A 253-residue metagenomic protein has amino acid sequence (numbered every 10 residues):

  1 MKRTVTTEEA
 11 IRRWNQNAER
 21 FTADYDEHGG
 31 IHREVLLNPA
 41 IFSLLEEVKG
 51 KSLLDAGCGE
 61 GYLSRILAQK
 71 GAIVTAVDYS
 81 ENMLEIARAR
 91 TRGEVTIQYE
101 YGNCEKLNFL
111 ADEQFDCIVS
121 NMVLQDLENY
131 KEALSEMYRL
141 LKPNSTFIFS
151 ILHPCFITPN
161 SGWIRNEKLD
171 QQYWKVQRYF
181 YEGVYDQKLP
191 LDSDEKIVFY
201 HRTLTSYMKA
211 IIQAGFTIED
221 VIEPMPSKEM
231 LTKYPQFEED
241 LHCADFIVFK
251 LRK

Functional and structural regions predicted by a protein language model:
M1-V48, Y62, I66, M83-I86 (+1 more regions): Conserved class I S-adenosyl-L-methionine
G50-S52, E113: Nucleotide donor/acceptor-binding cores
L54-A56, E60-K106: Class I SAM-dependent methyltransferase SAM/SAH-binding core
F109-C117: A short acidic, Gly/Pro-enriched loop at the edge of an enzyme's catalytic core that lines a small-molecule cofactor
D116-Y130: A short SAM/SAH-binding and catalytic strip from SAM-dependent methyltransferases
K131-T146: A short glycine-rich, Lys/Arg-flanked "PGG" loop and its adjoining helix->strand segment in the class I
N144, F149-K209: SAM-dependent methyltransferase
S206-K253: C-terminal lobe and adjacent flexible extensions of AdoMet/dcAdoMet transferase-like proteins
